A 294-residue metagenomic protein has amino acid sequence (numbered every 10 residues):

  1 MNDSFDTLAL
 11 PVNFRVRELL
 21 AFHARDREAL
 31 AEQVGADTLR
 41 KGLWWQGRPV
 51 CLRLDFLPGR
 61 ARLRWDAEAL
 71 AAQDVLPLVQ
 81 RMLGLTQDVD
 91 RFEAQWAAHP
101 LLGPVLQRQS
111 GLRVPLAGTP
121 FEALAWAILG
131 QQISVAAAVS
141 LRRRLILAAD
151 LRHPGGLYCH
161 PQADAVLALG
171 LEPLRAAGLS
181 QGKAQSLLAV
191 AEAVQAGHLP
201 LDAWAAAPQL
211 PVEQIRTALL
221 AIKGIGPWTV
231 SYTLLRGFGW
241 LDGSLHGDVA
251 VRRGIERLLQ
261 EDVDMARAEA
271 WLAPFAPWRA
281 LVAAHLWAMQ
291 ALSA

Functional and structural regions predicted by a protein language model:
M1-A294: HhH-family (HhH-GPD) DNA N-glycosylase catalytic core used in base-excision repair
